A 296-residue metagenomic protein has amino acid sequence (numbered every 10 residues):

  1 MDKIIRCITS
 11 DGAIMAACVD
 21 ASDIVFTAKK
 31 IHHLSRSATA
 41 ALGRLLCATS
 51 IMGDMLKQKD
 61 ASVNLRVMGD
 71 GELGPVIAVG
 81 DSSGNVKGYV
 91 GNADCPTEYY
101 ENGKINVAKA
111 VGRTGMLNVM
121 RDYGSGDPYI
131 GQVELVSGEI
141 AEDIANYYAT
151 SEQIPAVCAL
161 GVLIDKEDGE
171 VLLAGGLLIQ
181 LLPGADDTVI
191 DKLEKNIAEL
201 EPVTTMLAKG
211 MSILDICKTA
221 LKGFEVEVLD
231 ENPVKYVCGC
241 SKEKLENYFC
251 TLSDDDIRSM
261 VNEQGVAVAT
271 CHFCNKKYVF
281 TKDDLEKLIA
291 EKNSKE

Functional and structural regions predicted by a protein language model:
M1-D230: Interaction interfaces in information-processing and related assembly proteins
A198-E296: Cys/His-clustered metal-coordination modules, chiefly Zn-binding fingers
